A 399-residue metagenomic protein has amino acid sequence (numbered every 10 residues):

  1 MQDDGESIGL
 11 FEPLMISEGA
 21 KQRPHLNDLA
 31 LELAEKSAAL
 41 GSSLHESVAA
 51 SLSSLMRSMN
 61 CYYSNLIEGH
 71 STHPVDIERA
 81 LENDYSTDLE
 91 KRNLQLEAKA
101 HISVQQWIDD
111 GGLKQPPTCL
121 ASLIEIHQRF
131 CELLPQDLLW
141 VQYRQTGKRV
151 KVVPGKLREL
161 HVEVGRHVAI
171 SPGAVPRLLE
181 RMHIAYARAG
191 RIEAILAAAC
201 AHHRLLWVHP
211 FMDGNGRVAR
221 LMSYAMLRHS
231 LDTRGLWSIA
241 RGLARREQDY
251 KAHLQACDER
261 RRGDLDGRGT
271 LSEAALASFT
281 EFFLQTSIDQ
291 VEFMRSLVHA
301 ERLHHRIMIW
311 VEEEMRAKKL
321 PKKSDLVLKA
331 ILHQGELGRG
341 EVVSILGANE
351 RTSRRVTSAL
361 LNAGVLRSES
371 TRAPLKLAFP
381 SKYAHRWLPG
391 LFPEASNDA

Functional and structural regions predicted by a protein language model:
M1-A399: FIC/Doc superfamily catalytic core
